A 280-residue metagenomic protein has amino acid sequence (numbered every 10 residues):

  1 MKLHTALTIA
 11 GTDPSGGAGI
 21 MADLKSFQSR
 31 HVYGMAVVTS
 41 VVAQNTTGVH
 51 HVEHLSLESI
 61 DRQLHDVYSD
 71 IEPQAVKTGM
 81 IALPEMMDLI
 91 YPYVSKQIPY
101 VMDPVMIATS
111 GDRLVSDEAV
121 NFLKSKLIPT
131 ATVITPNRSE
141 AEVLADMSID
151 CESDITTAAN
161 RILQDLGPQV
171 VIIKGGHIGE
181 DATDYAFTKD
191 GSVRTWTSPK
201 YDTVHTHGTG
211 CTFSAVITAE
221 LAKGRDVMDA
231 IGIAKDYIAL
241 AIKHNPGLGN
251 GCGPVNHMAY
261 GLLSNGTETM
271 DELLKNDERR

Functional and structural regions predicted by a protein language model:
K2-T8, K25-T109, S264: Conserved N-terminal subdomain of the carbohydrate kinase-like
I9-S15, V193-H207: Short pre-catalytic strand/loop immediately N-terminal to key active-site residues, enriched for Gly-Thr
T12, T78-G79, D112, T206: Glycine- and other small-residue-rich loops at beta-strand/loop junctions that grip anionic moieties
M21, E142-V143, T203-V227: Short, small-residue alpha-helix embedded
H31-M35, S192-R194, E220-A234: Phosphate-handling active-site elements
H54, D229-R280: Charged C-terminal helix
D117-V193: Conserved phosphate/ATP/ADP-binding segment of small-molecule kinases
